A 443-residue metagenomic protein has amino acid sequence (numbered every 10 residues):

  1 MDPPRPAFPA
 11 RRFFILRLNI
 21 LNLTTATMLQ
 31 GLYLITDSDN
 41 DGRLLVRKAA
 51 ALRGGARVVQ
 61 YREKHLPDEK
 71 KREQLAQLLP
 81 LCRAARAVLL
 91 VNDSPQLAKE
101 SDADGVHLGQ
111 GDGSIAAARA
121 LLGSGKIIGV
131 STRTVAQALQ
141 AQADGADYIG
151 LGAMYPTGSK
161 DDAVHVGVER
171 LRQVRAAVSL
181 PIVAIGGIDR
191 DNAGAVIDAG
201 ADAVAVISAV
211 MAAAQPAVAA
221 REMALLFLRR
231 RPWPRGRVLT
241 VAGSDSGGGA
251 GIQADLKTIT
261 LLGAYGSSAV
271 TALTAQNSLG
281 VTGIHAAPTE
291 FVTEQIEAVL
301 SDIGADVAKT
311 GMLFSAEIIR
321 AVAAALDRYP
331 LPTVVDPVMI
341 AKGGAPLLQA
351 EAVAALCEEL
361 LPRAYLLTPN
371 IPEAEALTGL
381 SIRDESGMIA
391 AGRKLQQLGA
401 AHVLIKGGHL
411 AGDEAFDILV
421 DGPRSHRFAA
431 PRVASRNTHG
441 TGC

Functional and structural regions predicted by a protein language model:
M1-F13: Positively charged N-terminal leader segments that act as targeting/secretion signals
L23-I115, A120-Y148, A163, Q173 (+5 more regions): Conserved N-terminal beta1-alpha1 strand-loop-helix module at the mouth
Q60, L90, H107, G150 (+4 more regions): Conserved beta-strand positions in the central sheet of alpha/beta enzyme cores
Q74-D144, A350-S425: Conserved phosphate/ATP/ADP-binding segment of small-molecule kinases
L108-G109, D147-M154, S267-V270, P332-D336 (+1 more regions): Non-cysteine beta-strand/loop elements that form the S-adenosyl-L-methionine
G167, A184-D189: Glycine-rich adenosine-cofactor-binding loop
I185-G186, G248-G249, R432-C443: Short glycine/threonine-rich catalytic loop with a Thr-x-Gly-x-Asp
N277-L366, P372, A376-G412, G422: Ribokinase/PfkB-type carbohydrate-kinase core domain
